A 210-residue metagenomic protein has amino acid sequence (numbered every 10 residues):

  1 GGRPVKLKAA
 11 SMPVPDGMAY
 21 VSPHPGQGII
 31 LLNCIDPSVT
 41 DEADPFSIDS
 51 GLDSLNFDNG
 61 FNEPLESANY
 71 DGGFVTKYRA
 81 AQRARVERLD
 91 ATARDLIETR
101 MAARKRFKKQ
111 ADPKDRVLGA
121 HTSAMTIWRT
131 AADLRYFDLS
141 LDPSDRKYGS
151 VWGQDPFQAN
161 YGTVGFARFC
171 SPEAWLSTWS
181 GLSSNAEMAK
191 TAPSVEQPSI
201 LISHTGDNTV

Functional and structural regions predicted by a protein language model:
G1-F46: Primarily recognizes the serine-hydrolase "nucleophile elbow" in alpha/beta-hydrolase and SGNH/GDSL folds
A10, K190-S194: Structural motif
V14, V195-E196: Residue-level preference for short coil/turn positions at secondary-structure junctions
V21, H204-T205: Structural motif
G26-Q27, T205-T209: Acidic catalytic loop of the alpha/beta-hydrolase fold
N33-D36, E187, Q197, D207-V210: Short alpha-helix in the alpha/beta-hydrolase fold that links the catalytic acid
S50-K190: Alpha/beta-hydrolase
V195, L201-S203: Short beta-strand/loop motif that positions the catalytic acidic residue of the alpha/beta-hydrolase fold
